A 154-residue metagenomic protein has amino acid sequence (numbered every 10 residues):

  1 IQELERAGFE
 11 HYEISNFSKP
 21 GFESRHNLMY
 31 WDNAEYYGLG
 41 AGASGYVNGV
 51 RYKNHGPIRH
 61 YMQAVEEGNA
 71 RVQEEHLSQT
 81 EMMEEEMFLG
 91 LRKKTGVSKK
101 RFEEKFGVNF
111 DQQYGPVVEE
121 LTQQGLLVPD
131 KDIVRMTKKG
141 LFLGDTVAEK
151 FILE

Functional and structural regions predicted by a protein language model:
I1-V108: C-terminal scaffold of the Radical SAM
E23-N27, Q124-G125, F142: Short secondary-structure transition/capping segments
V108-T122: Short amphipathic alpha-helical interaction segments
T122-D132: A short, conserved structural fragment
I133-T137: Minor-groove-contacting beta-hairpin "wing" of winged helix-turn-helix DNA-binding domains
K139-E154: Short, amphipathic alpha-helical interaction segments positioned at domain boundaries
